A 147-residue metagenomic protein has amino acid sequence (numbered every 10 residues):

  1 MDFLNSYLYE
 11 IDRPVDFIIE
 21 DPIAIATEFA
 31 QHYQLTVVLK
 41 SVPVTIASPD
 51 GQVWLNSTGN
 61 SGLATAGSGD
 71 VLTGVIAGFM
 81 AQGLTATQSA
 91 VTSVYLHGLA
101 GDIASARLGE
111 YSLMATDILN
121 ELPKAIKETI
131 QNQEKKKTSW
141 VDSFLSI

Functional and structural regions predicted by a protein language model:
M1-W54, I130-I147: Glycine-rich phosphate/dinucleotide-binding loop and adjoining beta-alpha-beta core of small-molecule
S6, T65-L96: Short, small-residue alpha-helix embedded
Y7-I11, T58, I103-R107: Short acidic, glycine/proline-rich loop/turn micro-motifs
R13-D21, G83-Q88, G109-Y111: Short, charged, surface-exposed loops that flank catalytic or proteolytic processing sites
E20-Q31, A86-G101, A115-P123, K137: Short, well-structured alpha-helical segments that form the helix of a local strand-helix-strand
W54-A66: Short pre-catalytic strand/loop immediately N-terminal to key active-site residues, enriched for Gly-Thr
G101-I147: Charged C-terminal helix
